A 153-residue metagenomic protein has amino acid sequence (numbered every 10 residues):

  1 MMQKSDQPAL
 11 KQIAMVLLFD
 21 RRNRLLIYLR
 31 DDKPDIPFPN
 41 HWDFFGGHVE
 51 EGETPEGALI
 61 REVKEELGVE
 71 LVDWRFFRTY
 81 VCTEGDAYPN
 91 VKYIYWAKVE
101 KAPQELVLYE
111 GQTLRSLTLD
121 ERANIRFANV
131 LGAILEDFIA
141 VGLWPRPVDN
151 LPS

Functional and structural regions predicted by a protein language model:
M2-L26: Conserved N-terminal beta-strand and adjoining loop/helix that marks the start of the Nudix/MutT-like hydrolase domain
K11, P39-F44, Y88-K92: Short connector loops at helix/strand junctions that flank enzyme active sites, especially segments positioning acidic
D20-R22, Y80-Q104, D137: Active-site-adjacent beta-strand/loop module that shapes the phosphate/pyrophosphate-binding cleft
R24-R61, E65: Conserved Nudix-box catalytic region and its N-terminal flanking loop in Nudix hydrolases and closely related
E70-R78: A short coil-to-beta-strand element that immediately follows conserved catalytic motifs
W96, E105-F138: NUDIX/MutT-family hydrolases
G132-S153: Charged phosphate-binding loop/patch that engages nucleotide di/tri-phosphates or the phosphate backbone of nucleic
